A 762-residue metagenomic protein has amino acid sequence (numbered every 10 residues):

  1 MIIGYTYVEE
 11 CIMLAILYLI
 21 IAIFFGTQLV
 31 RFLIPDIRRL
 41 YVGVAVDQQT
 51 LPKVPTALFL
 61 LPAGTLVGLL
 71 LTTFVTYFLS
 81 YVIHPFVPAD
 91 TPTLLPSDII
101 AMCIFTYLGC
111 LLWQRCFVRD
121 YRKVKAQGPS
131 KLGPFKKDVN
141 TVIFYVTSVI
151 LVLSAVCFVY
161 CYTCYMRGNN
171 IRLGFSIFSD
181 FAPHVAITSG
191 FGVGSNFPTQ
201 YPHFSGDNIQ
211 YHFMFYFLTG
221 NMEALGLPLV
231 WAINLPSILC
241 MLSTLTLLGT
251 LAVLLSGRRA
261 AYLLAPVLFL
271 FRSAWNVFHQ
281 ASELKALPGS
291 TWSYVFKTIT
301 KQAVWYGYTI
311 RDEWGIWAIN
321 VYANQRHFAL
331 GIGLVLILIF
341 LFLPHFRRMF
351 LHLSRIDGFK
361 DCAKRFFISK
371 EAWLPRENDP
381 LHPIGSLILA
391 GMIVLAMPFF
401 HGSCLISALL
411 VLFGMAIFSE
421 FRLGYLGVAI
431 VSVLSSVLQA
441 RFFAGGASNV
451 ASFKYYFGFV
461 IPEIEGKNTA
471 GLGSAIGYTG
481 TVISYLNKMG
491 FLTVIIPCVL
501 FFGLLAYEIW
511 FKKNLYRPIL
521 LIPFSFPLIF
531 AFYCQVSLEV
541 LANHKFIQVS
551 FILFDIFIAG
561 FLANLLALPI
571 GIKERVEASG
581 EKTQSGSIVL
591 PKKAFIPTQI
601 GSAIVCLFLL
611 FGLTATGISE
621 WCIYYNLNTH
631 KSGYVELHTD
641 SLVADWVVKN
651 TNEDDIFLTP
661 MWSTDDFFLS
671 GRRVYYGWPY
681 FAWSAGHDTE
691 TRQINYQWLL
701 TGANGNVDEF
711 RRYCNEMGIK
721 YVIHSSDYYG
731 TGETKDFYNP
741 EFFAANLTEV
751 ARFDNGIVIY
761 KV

Functional and structural regions predicted by a protein language model:
M1-K137: Membrane-embedded, hydrophobic transmembrane alpha-helices
Q127-K131, F135-D138, R348-G385, I417-G427 (+2 more regions): Membrane-interface helix-loop-helix junctions at transmembrane boundaries of multi-pass membrane enzymes, predominantly
T141-V142, V152-L334, S354, H630-Y634 (+1 more regions): Active-site lumenal/periplasmic loops and adjacent helix-entry segments of GT-C-fold, multi-pass membrane
I143-V152, L264-L268, E420-F443, L607-G612: Hydrophobic alpha-helical membrane-interfacial segments at the cytosolic entry of transmembrane helices
I238-M241, F328, I406-L412, E539-E574: Hydrophobic/aromatic-rich transmembrane helices and adjacent perimembrane loops
I319-N324, K370, P375-N378, S386-H401 (+1 more regions): Membrane-interface alpha helices of multi-pass inner-membrane proteins
I337-R348, S407-I417, G490-R517, N564: Hydrophobic, aromatic-rich transmembrane alpha-helices and their immediate juxtamembrane boundary segments
I570-V762: Extracytoplasmic
